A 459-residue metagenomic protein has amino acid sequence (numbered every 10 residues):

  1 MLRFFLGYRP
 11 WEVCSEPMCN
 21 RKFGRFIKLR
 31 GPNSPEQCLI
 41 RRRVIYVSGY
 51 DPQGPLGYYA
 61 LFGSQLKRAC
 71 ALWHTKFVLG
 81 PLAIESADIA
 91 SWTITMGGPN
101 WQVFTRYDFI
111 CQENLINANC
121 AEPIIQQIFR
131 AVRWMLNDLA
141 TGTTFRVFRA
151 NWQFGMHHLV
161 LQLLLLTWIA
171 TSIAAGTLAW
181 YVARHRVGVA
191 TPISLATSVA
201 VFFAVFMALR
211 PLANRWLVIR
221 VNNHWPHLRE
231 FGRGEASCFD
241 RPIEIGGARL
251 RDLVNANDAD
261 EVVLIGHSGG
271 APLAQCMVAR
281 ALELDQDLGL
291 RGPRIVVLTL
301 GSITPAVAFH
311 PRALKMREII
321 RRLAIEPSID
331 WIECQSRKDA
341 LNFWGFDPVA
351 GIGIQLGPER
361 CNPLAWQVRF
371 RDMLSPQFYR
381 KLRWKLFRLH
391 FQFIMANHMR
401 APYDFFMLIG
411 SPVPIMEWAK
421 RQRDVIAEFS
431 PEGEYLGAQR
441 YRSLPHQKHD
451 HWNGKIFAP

Functional and structural regions predicted by a protein language model:
M1-R3, R25, R280: N-terminal leader/targeting segments
F5, F23-F202, F346: N-terminal low-complexity, Ser/Thr- and acidic-residue-enriched intrinsically disordered segments
R43-V44, S48-L66, G232, A236-S237 (+1 more regions): Serine-dependent carboxylesterase/thioesterase catalytic core of lipase-like alpha/beta-hydrolase/SGNH enzymes
G49-P52, R68, L115, V296 (+1 more regions): Lipolytic serine-hydrolase domain surface
P52, V103-Q162, H185-D258, N397 (+1 more regions): Active-site catalytic motif of lipid deacylating hydrolases and related acyltransferases
